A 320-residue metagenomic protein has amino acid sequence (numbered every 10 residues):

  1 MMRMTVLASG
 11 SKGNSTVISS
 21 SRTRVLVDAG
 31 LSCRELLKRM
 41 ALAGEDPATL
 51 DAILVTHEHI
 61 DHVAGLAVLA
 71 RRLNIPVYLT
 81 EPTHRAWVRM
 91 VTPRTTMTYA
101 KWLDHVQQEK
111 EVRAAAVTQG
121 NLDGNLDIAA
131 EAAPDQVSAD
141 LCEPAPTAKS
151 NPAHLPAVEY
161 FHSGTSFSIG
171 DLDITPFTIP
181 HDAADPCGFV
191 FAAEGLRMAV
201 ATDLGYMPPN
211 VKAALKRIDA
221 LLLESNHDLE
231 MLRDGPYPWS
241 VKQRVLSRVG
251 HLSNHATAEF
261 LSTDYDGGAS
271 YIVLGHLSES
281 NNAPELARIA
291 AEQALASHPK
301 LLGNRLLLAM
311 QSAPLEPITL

Functional and structural regions predicted by a protein language model:
M1-A43, C187-T202, A220: Conserved beta-strand hairpin/beta-sheet module of binuclear metal-dependent hydrolase folds, prominently
V27-G30, L50-E58, L79-E81, A199-T202 (+3 more regions): Active-site neighborhood of phospho(di)ester-bond hydrolases with catalytic His/Asp-centered motifs
C33-A86, D219: Active-site metal-binding motif and surrounding structural segment of the metallo-beta-lactamase
A64-L73, R89-R94, N282-I289: Metal-dependent catalytic neighborhoods of phosphoester/phosphodiester hydrolases
P82-C187, A193-E194: Metallo-beta-lactamase
I169-P176, P180-H181, A193-M198, Y206 (+1 more regions): Conserved catalytic scaffold of divalent metal-dependent phosphoesterases
P209-L308: Cap/insert and terminal regions of metallo-dependent hydrolase folds
N304-L320: Short, basic/aromatic-enriched C-terminal tail that caps enzymatic domains
